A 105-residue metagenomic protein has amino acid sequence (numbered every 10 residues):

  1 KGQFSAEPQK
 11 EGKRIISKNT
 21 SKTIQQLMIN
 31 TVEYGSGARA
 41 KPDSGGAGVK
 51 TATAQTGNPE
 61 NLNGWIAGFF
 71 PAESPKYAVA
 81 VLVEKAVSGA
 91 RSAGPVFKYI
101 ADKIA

Functional and structural regions predicted by a protein language model:
K1-K13, N19-A105: Active-site beta-strand/loop architecture of penicillin-binding DD-peptidases
